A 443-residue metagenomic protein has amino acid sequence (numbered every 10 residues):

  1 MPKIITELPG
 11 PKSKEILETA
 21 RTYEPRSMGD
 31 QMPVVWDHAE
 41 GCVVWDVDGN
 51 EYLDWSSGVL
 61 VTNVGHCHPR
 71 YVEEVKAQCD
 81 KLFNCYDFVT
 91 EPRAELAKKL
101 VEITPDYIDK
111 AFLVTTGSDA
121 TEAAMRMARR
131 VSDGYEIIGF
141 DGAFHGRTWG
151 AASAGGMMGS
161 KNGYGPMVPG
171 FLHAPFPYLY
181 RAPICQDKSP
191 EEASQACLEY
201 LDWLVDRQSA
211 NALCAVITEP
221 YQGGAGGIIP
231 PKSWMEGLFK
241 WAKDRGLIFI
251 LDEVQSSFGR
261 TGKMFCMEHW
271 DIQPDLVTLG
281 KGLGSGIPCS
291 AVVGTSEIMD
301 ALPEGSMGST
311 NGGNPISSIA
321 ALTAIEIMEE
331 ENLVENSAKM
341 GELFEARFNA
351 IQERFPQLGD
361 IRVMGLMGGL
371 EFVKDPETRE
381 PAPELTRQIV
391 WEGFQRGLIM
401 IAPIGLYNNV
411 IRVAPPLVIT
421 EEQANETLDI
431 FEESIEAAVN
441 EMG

Functional and structural regions predicted by a protein language model:
M1-G443: Conserved N-terminal phosphate-binding loop of PLP-dependent enzymes in the Aspartate aminotransferase
